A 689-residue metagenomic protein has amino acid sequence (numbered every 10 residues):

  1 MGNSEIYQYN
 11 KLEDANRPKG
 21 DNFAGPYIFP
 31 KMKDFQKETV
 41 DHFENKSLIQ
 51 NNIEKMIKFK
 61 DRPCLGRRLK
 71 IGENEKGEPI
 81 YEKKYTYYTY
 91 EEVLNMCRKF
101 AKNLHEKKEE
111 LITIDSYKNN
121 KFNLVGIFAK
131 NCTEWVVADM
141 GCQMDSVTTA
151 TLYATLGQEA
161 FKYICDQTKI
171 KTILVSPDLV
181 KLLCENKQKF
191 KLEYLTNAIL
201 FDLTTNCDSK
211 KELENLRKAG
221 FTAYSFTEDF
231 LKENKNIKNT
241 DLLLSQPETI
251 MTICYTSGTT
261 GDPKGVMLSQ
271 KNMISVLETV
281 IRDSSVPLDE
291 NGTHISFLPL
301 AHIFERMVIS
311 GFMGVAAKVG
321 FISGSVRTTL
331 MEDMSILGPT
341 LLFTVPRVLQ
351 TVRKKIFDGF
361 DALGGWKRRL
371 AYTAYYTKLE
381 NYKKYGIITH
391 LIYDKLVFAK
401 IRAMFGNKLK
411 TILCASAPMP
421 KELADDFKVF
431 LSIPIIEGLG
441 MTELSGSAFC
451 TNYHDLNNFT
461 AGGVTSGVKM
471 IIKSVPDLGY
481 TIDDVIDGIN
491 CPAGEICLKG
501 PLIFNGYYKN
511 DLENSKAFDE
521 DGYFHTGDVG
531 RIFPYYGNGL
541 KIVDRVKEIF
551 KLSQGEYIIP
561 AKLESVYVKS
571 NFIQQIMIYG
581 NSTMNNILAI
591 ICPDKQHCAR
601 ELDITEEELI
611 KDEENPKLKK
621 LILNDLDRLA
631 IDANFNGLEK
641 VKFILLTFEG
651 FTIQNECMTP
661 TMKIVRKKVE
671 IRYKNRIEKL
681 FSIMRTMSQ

Functional and structural regions predicted by a protein language model:
G2-P18, M144-D229, L623: Structural core segment of the AMP-binding/adenylate-forming
P63, F221-F226, L231-Y255, D262 (+1 more regions): Conserved pre-ATP/AMP-binding loop-to-beta segment of ANL
L69, N74, P79-E92, A101-L156 (+1 more regions): Conserved AMP-binding/adenylate-forming
Y87-Y90, M251-L277: Conserved AMP-binding A3 loop
R98-K102, V266-P287, D394, A399: Conserved structural elements of the adenylate-forming
D139, L156-Q188, V276-I295, V326-T340 (+1 more regions): Conserved ATP-dependent adenylate/AMP-binding module captured primarily in the ANL superfamily
F221-F226, T340-F343, V352-N457, K469 (+1 more regions): Gly/Ser/Thr-rich phosphate-binding loop
L478-T481, D487-L552: Conserved ATP-binding/catalytic segment of the ANL
